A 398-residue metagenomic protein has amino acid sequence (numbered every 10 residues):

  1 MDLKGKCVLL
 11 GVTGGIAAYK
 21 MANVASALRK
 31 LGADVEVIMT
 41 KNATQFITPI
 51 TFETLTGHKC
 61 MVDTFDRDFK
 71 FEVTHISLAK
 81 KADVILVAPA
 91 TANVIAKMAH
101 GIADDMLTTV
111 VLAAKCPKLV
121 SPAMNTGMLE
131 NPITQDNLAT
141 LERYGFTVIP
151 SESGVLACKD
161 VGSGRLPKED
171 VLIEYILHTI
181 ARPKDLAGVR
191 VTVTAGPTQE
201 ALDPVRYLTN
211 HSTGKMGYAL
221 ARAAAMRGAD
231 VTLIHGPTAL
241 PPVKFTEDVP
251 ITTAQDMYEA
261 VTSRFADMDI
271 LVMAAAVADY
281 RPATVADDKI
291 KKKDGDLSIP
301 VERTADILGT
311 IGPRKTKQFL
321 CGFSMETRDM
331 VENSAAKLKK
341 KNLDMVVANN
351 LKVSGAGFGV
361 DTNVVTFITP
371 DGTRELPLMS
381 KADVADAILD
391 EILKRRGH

Functional and structural regions predicted by a protein language model:
M1-L119, N125-H398: A cross-family phosphate/adenosyl-ligand binding-site feature
